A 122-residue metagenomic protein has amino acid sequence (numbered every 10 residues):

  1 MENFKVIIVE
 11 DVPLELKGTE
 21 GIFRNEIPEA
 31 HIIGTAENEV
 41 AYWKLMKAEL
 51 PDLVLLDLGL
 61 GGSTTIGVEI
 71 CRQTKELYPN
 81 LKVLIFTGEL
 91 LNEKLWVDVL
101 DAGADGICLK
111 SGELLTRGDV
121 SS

Functional and structural regions predicted by a protein language model:
M1-I7, L14: Non-catalytic signal-transmission and effector/linker regions of two-component phosphorelay proteins
V12-E39: Two-component/phosphorelay signaling modules centered on CheY-like receiver
E20, T35-L53, G61: Acidic, metal-coordinating helix/loop segments flanking the phosphotransfer/catalytic sites of two-component signaling
V54, V83, I107-C108: Two-component signal transduction core modules
T65-N80: Short amphipathic alpha-helix used as the core "switch/output" element in two-component signaling
E69, L90-I107, G112: Alpha4 helix (beta4-alpha4-beta5 surface) of REC/receiver domains from two-component response regulators
F86-T87: Hydrophobic/aromatic residues positioned on beta-strands within the core alpha/beta folds
G106, R117-S122: Receiver (REC) domain switch/output surface
